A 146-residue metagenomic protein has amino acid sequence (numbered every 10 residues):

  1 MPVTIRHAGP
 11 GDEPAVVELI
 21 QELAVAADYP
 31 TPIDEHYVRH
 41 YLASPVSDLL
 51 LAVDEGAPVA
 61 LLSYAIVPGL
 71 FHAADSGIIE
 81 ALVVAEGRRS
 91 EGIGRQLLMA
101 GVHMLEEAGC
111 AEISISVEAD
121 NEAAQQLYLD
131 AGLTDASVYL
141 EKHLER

Functional and structural regions predicted by a protein language model:
V3, H7-G11, E18-A74, E80 (+3 more regions): Acetyl-CoA-dependent GNAT
G9, V67, A85, R89 (+1 more regions): Residue-level recognition of the GNAT/N-acetyltransferase active site
D12, A81-V83, G87-R88, G92 (+2 more regions): Conserved functional loop/turn residues at catalytic and ligand-binding sites
V84, S90-H103, Q126, D130: Conserved acetyl-CoA-binding loop-helix of GNAT-fold acetyltransferases
R95, A111, A119-S137: Conserved active-site alpha-helix within GNAT-family acetyltransferase domains
L105-S116: Conserved GNAT acetyl-CoA-binding A-motif
T134, E141-R146: Terminal substrate-recognition subdomain of acyl/acetyltransferases
